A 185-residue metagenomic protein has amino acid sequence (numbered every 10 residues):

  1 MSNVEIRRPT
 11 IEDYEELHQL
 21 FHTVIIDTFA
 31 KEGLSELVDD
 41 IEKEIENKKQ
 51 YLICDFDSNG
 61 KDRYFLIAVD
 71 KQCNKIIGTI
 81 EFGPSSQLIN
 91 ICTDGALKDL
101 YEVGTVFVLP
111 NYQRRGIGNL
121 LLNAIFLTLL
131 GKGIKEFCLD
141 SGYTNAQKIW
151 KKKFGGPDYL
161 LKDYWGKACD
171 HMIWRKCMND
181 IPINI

Functional and structural regions predicted by a protein language model:
E5, I25-I53: Conserved GNAT-fold acetyl-CoA-binding loop/helix
E12, E16, T144-N145: Short alpha-helical
Y14-H22, I26: An amphipathic alpha-helix signature
E46-I67, E102: A short helix-loop-beta-strand connector motif used in the catalytic cores of GNAT acetyltransferases and, in some
N59, R63, K71-T105, L109 (+2 more regions): Conserved acyl-donor/pantetheine-binding loop and adjacent beta-alpha core of acyl/acetyltransferases and related
V108, R114-L127, K152: Conserved acetyl-CoA-binding loop-helix of GNAT-fold acetyltransferases
N119, Y143-L161, K167: Conserved active-site alpha-helix within GNAT-family acetyltransferase domains
L129-G142: Conserved GNAT acetyl-CoA-binding A-motif
